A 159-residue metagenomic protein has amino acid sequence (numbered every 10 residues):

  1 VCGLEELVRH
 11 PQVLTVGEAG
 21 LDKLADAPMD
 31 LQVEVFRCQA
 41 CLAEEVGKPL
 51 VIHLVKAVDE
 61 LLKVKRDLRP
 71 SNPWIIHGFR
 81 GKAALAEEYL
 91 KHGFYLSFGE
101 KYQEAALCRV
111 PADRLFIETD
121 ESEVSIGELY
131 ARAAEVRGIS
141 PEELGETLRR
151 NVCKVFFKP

Functional and structural regions predicted by a protein language model:
V1-P11, Y102-A112: Short amphipathic alpha-helices and their capping/turn segments at secondary-structure boundaries
C2-H92, G138-I139: Divalent metal-binding pocket/active-site signature
E18, A43, Y89, L107 (+3 more regions): Conserved, mostly hydrophobic/aromatic
C41-L42, Y130-P159: Mid-to-C-terminal alpha-helical segments outside catalytic/metal-binding sites
I76, S97-E100, I117-T119: Thr-Gly-centered strand-to-loop micro-motif
G93-A105: His/Asp/Glu-enriched short active-site or ligand-binding loop at hydrolase and phosphoryl-transfer sites
V110, S125-E128, L148: Domain-scale detector for complete catalytic domains at protein termini or as standalone homologs
D113-S125: Short acidic/histidine-rich active-site segments
